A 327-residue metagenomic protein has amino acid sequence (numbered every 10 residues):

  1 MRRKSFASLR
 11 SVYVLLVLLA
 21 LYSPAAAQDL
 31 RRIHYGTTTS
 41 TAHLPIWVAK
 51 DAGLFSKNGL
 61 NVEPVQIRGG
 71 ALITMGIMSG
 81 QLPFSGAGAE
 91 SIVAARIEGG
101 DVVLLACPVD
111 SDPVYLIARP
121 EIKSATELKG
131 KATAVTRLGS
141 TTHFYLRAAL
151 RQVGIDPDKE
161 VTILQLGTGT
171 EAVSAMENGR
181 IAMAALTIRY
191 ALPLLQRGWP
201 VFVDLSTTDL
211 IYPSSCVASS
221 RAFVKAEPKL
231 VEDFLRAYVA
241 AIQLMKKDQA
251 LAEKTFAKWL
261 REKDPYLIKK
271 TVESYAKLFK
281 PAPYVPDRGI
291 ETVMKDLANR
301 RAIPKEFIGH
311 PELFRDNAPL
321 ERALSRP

Functional and structural regions predicted by a protein language model:
M1-Y13: Bacterial N-terminal signal peptides that target proteins for export
R10-Y22: Bacterial N-terminal signal peptides
S23-A27: Sec/Tat signal peptide C-region and signal peptidase I cleavage site
Q28-D158, T162-T168, A172-I188, W199-I211: Short, glycine-/small- and polar/acidic-enriched structural segments that line small-molecule recognition paths
E90-S91, T170-L260: Pocket-lining segment of extracytoplasmic ligand-binding domains
T141-E160, A237-K269, H310-P311, E321-R322 (+1 more regions): Ligand-binding clefts/hinges and TM-proximal coupling segments of bilobed small-molecule sensing domains
K225-P304: Secondary-structure end/capping motifs
K295-P327: Conserved C-terminal helix/tail region of periplasmic/extracytoplasmic solute-binding proteins
